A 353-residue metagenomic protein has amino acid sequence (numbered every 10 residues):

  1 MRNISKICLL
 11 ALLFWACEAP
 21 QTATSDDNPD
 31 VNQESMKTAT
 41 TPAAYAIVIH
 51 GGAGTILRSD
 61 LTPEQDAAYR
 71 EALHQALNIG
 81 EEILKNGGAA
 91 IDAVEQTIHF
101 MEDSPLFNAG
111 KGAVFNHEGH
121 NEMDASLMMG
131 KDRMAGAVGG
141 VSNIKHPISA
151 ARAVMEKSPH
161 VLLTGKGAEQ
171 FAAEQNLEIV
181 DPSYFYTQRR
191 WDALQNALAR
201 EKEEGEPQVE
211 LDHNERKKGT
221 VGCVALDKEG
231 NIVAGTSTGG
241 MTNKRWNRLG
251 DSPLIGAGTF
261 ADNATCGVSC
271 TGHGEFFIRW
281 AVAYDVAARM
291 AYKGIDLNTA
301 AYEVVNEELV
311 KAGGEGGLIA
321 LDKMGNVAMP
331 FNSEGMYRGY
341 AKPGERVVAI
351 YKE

Functional and structural regions predicted by a protein language model:
R2-L10: Sec-dependent signal peptide recognition, specifically the positively charged N-region followed immediately by
F14-A16: C-terminal motif of bacterial Sec signal peptides marking the signal peptidase cleavage site
E18-E353: Alpha/propeptide regions of enzymes that mature by internal proteolysis
